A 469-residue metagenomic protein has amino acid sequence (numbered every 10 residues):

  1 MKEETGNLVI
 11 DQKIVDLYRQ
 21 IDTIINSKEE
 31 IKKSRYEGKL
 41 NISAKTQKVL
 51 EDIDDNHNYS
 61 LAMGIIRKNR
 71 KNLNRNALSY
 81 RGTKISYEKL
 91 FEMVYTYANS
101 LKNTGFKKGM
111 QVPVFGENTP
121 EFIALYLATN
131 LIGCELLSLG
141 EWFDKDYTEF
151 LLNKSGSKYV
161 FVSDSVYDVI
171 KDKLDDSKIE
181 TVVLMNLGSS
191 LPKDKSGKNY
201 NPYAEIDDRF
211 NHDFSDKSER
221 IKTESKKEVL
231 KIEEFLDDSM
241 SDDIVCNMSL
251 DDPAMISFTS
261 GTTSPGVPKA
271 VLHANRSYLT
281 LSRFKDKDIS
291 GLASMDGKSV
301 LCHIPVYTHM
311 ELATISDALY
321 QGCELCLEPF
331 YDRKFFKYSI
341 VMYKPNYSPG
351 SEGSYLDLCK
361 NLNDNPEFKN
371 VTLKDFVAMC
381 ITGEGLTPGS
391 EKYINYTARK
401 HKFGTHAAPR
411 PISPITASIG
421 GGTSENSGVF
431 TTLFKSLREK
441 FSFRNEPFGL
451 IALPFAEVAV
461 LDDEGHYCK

Functional and structural regions predicted by a protein language model:
M1-I85, K89-T104, K108, I132 (+2 more regions): N-lobe entry segment of adenylate-forming
K68, L90, V94-Y97, L101 (+7 more regions): Adenylate-forming
T83-K84, A98-D146, L301-P305: Conserved AMP-binding/adenylate-forming
S86-E88, V245-N247, A254-T280: Conserved AMP-binding A3 loop
G116-E117, C134-F150, D164-V166, H303-I304 (+3 more regions): ATP-dependent adenylate-forming carboxylate-activation enzymes
L127-I132, K154, T308, S316-Y320: Short hydrophobic alpha-helices that are characteristic scaffold elements of the AMP-binding
L230, N346-G350, L362-F443, P454-E457 (+1 more regions): Gly/Ser/Thr-rich phosphate-binding loop
L279-S299, Y307-P349, K360-L362, F455-E457: Conserved AMP-binding/adenylation subdomain of ANL enzymes
